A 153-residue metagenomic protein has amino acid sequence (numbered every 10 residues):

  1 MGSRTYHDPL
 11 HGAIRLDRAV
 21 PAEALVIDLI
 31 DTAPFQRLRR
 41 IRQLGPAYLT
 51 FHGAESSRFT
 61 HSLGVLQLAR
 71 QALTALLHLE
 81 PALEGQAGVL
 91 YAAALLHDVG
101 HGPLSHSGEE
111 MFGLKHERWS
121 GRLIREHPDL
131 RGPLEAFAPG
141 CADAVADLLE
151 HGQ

Functional and structural regions predicted by a protein language model:
M1-I41, L49-Y91, G100-Q153: Sequence-structural signature of the catalytic-core scaffold of metal-dependent phosphohydrolases that act on
